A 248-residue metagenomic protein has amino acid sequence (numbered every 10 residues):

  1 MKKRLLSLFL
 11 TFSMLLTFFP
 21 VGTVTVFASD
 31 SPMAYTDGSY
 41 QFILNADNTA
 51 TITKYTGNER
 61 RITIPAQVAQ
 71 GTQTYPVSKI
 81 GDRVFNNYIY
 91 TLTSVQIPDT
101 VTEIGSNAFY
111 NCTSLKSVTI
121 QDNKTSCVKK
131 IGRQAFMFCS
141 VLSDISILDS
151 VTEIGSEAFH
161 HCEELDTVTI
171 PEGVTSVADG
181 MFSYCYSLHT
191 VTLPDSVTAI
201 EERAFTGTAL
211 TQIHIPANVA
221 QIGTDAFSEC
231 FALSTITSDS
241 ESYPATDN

Functional and structural regions predicted by a protein language model:
M1-F9: Positively charged n-region of N-terminal signal peptides that target proteins for export
L10-F18: Hydrophobic core
F18-A34: Sec-dependent signal peptide cleavage junction
F19, N45-N48, G57-S78, Y90-E103 (+6 more regions): Structural signature of tandem-repeat unit edges
S29-Y55: Short beta-strand/loop segment at the start of cytosolic alpha/beta domains
Y55, R83-Y88: Acidic, Ser/Thr
D82-V84, G105-Y110, G132-M137, G155-H160 (+3 more regions): Consensus positions within tandem repeat domains that build extended binding/scaffold surfaces
